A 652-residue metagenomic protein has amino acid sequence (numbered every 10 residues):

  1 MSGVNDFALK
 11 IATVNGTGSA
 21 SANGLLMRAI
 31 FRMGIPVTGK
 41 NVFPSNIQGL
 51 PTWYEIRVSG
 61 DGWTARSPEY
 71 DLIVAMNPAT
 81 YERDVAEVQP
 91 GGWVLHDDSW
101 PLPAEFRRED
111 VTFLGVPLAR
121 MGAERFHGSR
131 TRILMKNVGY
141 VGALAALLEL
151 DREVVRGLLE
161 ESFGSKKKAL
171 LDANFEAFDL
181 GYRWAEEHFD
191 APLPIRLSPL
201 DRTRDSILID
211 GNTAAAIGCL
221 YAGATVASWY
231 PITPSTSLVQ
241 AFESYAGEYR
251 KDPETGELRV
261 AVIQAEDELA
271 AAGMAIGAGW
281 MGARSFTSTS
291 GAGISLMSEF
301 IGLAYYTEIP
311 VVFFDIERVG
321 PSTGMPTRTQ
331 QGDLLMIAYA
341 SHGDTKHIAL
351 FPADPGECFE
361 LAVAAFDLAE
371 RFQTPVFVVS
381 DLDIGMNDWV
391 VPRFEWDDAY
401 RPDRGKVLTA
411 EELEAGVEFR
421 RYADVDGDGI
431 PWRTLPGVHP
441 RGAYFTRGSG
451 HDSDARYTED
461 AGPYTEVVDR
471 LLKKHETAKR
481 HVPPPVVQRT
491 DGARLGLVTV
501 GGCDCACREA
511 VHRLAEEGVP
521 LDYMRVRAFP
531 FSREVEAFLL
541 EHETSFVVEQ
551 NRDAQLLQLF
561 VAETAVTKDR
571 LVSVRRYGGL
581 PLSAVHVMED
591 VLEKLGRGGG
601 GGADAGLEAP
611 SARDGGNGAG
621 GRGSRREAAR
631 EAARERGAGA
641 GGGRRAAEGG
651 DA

Functional and structural regions predicted by a protein language model:
M1-A222, V226-S228: Active-site cofactor/cluster-binding pocket
M1-T17, G24, A29, M33-I35 (+8 more regions): Thiamine diphosphate
G16-S19, N137, A146-L148, P231-T236 (+7 more regions): Gly/Ser/Thr-rich loops at beta-strand to alpha-helix junctions that form or flank small-molecule/cofactor-binding
P44-I47, P101-A104, M121-G122, T236 (+6 more regions): Short gly/pro/ser/thr-enriched loop/turn and capping motifs at secondary-structure boundaries
P68-Y70, M76-T80, D84, V88 (+2 more regions): Phosphate/diphosphate-binding loops
V88-V94, E109-V111, V260, I309 (+2 more regions): A short helix->loop->beta-strand "cap" motif at the edges of active sites that frequently abuts
L208-A222, L361, F366-A652: Flexible, low-complexity linker and terminal segments
